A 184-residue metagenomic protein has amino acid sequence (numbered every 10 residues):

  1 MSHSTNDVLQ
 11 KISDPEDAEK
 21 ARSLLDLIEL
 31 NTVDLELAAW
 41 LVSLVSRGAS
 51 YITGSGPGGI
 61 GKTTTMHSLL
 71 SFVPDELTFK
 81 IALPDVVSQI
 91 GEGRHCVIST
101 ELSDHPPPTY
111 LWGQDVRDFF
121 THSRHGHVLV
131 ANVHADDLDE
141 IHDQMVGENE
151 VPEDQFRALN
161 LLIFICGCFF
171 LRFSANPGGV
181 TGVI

Functional and structural regions predicted by a protein language model:
M1-S50: P-loop NTP-binding catalytic core
A38, V45-I60, T64-G167: Switch/coupling sub-region of P-loop NTPases
L161-I184: Conserved P-loop NTPase
